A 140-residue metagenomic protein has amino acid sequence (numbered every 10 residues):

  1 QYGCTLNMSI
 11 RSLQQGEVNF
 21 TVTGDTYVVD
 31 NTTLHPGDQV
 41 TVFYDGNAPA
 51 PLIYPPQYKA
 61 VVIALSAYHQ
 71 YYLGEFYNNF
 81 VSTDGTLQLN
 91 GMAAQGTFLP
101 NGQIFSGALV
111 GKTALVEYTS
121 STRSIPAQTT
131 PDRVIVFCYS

Functional and structural regions predicted by a protein language model:
Q1-S9, V29-L89, N101-S140: Short, flexible, surface-exposed loop segments at domain boundaries
S9-V22, D84-Q95: Short, basic/aromatic beta-hairpin or loop at an interaction surface
G16-T32, Q95-Q103: A cross-kingdom feature marking solvent-exposed beta-strand/loop segments within repeated, beta-rich binding/scaffold
